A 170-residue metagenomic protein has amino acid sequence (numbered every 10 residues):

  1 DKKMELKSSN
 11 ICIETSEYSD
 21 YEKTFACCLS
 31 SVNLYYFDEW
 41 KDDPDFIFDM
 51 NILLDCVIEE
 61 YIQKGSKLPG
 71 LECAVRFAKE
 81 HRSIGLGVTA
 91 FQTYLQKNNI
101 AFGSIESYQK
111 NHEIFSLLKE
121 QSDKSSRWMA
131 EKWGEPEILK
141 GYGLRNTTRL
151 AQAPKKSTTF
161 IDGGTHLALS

Functional and structural regions predicted by a protein language model:
D1-A78, V88-L95, T165: Function-dense linear segments that define catalytic or interfacial modules in macromolecule-processing proteins
E22-K23, C28, A90, G143-T147 (+1 more regions): Short, well-ordered loop/turn elements at secondary-structure boundaries
C27-V32, R82-I84, I100, T148 (+1 more regions): Flexible, active-site-adjacent loop/turn segments at secondary-structure boundaries
F46, S83-G87, L118: Short, contiguous, pocket-lining structural segments that sit at or immediately flank catalytic/ligand-binding sites
D49-V75, K79, N98-K155: Internal maturation/activation junctions in enzymes
S83, G87, Q92-N99, G103: Short, positively charged, Gly/Tyr-enriched micro-motifs that form contact patches at catalytic or ligand/partner
A153-S170: C-terminal catalytic subdomain
